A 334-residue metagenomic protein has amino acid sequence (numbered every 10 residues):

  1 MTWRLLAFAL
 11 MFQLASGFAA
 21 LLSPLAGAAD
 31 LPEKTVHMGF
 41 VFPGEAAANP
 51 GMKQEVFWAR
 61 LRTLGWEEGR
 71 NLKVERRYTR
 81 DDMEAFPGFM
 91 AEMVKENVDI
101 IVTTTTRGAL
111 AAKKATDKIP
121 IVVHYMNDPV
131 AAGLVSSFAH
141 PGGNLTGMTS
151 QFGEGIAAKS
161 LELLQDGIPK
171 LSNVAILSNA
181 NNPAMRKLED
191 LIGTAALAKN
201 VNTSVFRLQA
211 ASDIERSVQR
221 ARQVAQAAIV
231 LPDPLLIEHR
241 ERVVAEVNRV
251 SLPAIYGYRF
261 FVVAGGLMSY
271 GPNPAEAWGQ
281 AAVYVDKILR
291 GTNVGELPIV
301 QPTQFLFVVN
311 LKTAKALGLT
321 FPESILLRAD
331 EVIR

Functional and structural regions predicted by a protein language model:
M1-R334: Short hydrophobic alpha-helices and adjacent helix-cap/hinge residues
